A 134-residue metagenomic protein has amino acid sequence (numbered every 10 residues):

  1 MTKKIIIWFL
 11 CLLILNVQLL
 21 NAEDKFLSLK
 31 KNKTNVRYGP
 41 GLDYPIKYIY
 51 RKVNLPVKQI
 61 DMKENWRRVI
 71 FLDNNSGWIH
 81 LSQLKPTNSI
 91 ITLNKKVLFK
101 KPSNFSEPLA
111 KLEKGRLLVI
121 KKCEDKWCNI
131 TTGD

Functional and structural regions predicted by a protein language model:
M1-I7: Bacterial N-terminal signal peptides that target proteins for export
W8-N16: Bacterial N-terminal signal peptides
L20-Y38, Y48-V53, I60-D134: SH3-family beta-barrel domains
P40-Y44: Second-shell loop/turn segments in exported
